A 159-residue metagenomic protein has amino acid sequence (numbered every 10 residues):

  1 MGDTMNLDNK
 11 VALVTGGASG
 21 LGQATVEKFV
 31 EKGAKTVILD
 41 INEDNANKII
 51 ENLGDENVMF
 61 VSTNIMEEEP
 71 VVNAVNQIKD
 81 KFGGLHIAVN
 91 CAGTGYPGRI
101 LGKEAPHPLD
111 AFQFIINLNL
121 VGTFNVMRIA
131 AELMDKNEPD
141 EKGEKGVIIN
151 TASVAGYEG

Functional and structural regions predicted by a protein language model:
N6-T36: Canonical Rossmann dinucleotide-binding motif of NAD(H)/NADP(H)-dependent dehydrogenases/reductases, specifically
K32-I49: Conserved glycine-rich Rossmann-like NAD(P)H-binding loop of the short-chain dehydrogenase/reductase
E43-D44, S62-A74, L109: The beta1-alpha1 cofactor-binding region of Rossmann-like NAD(H)/NADP(H)-dependent oxidoreductases
D55-N57, Q77-N90, Y96, P108: A glycine-rich helix->loop->beta "capping" turn within Rossmann-like NAD(P)(H)-dependent oxidoreductase domains
G95-Q113, K136-K142: Conserved mid-core segment of classical short-chain dehydrogenase/reductases
M127-R128: A short, exposed helix-loop element centered on a Lys and neighboring polar residues
S153: Residue(s) in the substrate-gating loop at a strand-loop-helix junction that position the organic substrate next
